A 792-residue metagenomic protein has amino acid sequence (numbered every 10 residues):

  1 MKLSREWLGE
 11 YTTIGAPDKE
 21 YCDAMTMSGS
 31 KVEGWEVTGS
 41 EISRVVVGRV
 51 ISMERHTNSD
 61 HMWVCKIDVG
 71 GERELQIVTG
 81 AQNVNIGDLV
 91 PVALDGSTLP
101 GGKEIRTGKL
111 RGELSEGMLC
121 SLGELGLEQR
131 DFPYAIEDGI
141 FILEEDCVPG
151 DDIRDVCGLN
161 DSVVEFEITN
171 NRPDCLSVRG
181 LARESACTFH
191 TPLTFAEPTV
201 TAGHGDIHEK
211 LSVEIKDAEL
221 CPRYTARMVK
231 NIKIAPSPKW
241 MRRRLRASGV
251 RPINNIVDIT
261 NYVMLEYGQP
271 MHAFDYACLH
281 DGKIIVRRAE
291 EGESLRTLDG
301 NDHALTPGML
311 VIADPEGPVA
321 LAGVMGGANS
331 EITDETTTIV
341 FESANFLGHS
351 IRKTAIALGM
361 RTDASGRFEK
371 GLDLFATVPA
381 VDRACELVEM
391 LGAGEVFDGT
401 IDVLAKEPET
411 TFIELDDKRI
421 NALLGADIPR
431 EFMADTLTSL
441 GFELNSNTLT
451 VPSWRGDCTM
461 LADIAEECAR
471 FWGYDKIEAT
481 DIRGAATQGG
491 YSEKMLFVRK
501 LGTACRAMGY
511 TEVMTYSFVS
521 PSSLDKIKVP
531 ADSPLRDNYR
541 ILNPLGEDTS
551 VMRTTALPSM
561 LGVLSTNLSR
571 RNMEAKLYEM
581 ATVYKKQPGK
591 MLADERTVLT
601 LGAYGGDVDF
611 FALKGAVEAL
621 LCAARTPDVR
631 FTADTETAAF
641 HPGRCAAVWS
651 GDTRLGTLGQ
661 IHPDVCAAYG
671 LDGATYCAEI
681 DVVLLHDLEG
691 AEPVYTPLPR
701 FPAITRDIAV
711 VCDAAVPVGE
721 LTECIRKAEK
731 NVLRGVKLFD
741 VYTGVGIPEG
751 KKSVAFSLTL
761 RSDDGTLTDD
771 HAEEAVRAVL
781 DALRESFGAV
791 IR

Functional and structural regions predicted by a protein language model:
M1-G205, V340, G359, D363 (+4 more regions): Phosphate-backbone binding interfaces of nucleic-acid-interacting proteins
K2, S439-G441, D457, Q587-E595 (+2 more regions): A carboxyl-terminal module marker
S4-R5, D23, W63, F189 (+2 more regions): Glycine/proline-enriched, intrinsically flexible loops and inter-domain linkers
G39-S43, T201-G203, A486-T487, Y491 (+3 more regions): Beta-rich nucleic-acid/ligand-interaction surfaces
V47-I77, P149-G150, N254, T260-N329: Conserved mixed alpha/beta core segments that line enzyme active sites in large multi-domain catalysts
L114-D131, A135-F141, R154, I312-P408 (+4 more regions): Mobile "lid/hinge" segments at catalytic clefts and subdomain interfaces of large enzymes
G180, I413-M573, R706, T759-R761 (+1 more regions): Extended, well-folded interaction surfaces typified by the phenylalanyl-tRNA synthetase beta subunit core
S185, F189-I215, G392-I420, D427: Terminal amphipathic helices with adjacent charged low-complexity linkers/tails
